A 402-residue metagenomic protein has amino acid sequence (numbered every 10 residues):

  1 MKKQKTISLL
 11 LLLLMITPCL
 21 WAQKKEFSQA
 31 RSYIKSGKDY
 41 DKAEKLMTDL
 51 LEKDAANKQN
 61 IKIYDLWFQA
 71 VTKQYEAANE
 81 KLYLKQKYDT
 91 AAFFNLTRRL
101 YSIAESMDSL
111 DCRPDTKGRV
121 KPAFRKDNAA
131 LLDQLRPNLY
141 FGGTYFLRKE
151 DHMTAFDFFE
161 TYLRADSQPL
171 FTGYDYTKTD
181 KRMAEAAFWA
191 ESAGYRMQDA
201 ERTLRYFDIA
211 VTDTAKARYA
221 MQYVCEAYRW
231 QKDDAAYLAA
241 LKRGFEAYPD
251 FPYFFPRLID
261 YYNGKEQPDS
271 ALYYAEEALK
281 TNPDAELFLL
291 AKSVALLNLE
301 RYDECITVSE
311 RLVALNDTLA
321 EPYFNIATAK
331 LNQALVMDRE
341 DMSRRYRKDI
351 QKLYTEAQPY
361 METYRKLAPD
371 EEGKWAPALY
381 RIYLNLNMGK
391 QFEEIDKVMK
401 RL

Functional and structural regions predicted by a protein language model:
Q23-T90: Start-of-domain marker
Q29-A30, W67, Q74, L135 (+8 more regions): Structural register within alpha-helical repeat arrays
L50, M107, Y162, I209-A210 (+5 more regions): Canonical positions in the second alpha-helix
K53-A56, L110, A165, D213 (+5 more regions): Structural marker of alpha-solenoid helical repeat scaffolds
N57-N60, P169, M183, K216-A217 (+4 more regions): Residue-level recognition of tetratricopeptide repeat
A70-K149, A165-E185, L331-Y360: Short coil/linker segments at helix-helix boundaries
